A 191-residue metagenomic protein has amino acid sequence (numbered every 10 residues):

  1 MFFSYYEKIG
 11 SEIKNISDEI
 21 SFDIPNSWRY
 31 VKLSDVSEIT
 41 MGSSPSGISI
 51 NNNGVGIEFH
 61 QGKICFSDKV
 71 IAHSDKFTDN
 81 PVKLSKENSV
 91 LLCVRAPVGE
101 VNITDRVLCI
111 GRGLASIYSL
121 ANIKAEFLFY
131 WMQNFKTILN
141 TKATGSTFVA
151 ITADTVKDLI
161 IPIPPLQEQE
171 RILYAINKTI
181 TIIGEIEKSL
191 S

Functional and structural regions predicted by a protein language model:
M1-I13: Extended, domain-scale alpha-helical bundle/helix-rich regions
K14-S43, L166-Y174, T179-S191: Non-catalytic DNA-recognition/assembly elements of restriction-modification systems
N15-E19, S34-S49, E58-E87, D105: Sequence-specific dsDNA recognition surfaces
I20-D23, A115-S119, K157-I163: Short, well-ordered beta-strand elements within core beta-sheets of diverse protein domains
W28, N88, D158-L159, Q169: Structural signal for hydrophobic
Q61-K63, I71-Q133, A150-T152: A short beta-sheet element
A115, N134-L159: Specificity-determining recognition surfaces
L128, K136, Q169-I172: Interdomain signal-transducing alpha-helices
